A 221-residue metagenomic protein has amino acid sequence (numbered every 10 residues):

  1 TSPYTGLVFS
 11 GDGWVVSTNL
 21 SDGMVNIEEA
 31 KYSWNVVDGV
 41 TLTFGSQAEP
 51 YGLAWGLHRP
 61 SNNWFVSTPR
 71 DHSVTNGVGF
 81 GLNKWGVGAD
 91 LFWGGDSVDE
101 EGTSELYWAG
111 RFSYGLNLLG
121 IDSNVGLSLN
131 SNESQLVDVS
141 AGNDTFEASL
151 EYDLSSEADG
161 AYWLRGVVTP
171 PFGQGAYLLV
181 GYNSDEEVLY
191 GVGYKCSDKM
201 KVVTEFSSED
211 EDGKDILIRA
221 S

Functional and structural regions predicted by a protein language model:
T1-D96, S104-L106, S113-I121, G160 (+4 more regions): Outer membrane beta-barrel
T1-Y4, L57-H58, G126-S134, D153 (+2 more regions): Outer-membrane beta-barrel proteins, especially TonB-dependent receptors
V25-I27, F146, G213: A broad structural signal for short, well-ordered beta-strand segments within beta-sheet-rich domains
E28-E29, E147, E151, R165 (+1 more regions): Acidic-residue sensor for enzyme active/binding pockets
G95-A161: Surface-exposed beta-loop-beta
D99, E187-L189, M200-K201, D210-G213: Short active-site-adjacent structural elements
G110, G166, Y194, D212-S221: Outer-membrane beta-barrel "beta-signal"
G191-E205: C-terminal closing repeat unit and adjoining cap/tail of repeat-based domains
